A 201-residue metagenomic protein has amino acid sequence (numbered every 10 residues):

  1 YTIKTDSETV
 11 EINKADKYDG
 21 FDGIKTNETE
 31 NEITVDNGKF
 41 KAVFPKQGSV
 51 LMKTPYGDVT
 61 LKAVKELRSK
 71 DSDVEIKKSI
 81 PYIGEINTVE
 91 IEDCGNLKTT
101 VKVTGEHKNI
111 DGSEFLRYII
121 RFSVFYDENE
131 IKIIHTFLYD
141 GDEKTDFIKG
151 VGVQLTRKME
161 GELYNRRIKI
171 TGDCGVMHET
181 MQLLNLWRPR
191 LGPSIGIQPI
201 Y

Functional and structural regions predicted by a protein language model:
Y1-T5: Short Pro-Gly-centered flexible turn/kink motifs
S7-E11: Short acidic/polar inter-strand loop motif in beta-rich domains
N13-D16: Extended, Lys/Arg-enriched charged tracts that mediate electrostatic binding to polyanionic substrates
D19-Y201: Beta-strand/loop-rich accessory regions of lumenal/periplasmic or secreted enzymes, predominantly carbohydrate-active
